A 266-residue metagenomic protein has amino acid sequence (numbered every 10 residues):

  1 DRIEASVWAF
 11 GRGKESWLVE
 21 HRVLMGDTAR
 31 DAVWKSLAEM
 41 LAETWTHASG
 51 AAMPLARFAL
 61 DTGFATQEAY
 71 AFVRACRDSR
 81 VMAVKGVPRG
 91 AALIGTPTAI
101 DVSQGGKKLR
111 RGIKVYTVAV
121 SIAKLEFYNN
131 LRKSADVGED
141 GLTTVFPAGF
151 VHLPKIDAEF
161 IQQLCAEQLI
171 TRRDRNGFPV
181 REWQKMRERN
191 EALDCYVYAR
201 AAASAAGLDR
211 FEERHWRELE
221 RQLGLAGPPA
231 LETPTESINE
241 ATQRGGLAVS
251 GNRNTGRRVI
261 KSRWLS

Functional and structural regions predicted by a protein language model:
D1, W8-G11, T62-G63, V84-V87: Short loop/turn segments at strand-loop or loop-helix junctions that form parts of catalytic or ligand-binding pockets
R2-F58, S262-S266: Nucleic-acid-processing active sites and adjacent nucleic-acid-binding tracks, predominantly divalent metal-dependent
G63-T235, N239-E240: C-terminal nuclease/phosphodiesterase catalytic domains that cleave nucleic-acid phosphodiester bonds
E220-G224, E232, E236-S266: Extended acidic low-complexity intrinsically disordered regions
